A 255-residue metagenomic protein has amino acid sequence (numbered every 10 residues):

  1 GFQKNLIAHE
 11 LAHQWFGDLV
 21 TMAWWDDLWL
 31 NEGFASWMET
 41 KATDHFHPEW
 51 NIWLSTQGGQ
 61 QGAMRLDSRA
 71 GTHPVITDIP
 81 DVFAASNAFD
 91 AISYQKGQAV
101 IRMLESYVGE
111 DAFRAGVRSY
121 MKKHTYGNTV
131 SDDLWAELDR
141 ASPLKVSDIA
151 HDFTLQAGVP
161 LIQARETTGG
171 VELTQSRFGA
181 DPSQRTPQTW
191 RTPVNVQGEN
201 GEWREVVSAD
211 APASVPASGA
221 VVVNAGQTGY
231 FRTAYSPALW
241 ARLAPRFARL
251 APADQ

Functional and structural regions predicted by a protein language model:
F2-G58, V117-R118: Zinc-dependent metallopeptidase catalytic helix centered on the HExxH motif and its immediate flanking segment
A12, N51, R65, V75-P80 (+4 more regions): Non-catalytic accessory/interaction domains
V20-T21, I79-N87, G97-V100, R118-S119: Flexible glycine/proline-enriched surface loops and loop-helix/loop-strand junctions
W24-E32, S86-S93, H124-N128: Active-site metal-coordination segments of metallo-dependent hydrolases
F34-K41, A99-M103, E137: Generic recognition of well-ordered alpha-helical segments
G58, S86-A88, I101-L104, K122: Extracellular hydrolytic enzyme modules, especially secreted metalloproteases of the metzincin/thermolysin-like class
G62-M64, S68-G71: Flexible glycine/proline-rich, aromatic-decorated loop/lid segments
E105-E110: Acidic, glycine-rich low-complexity/disordered segments
